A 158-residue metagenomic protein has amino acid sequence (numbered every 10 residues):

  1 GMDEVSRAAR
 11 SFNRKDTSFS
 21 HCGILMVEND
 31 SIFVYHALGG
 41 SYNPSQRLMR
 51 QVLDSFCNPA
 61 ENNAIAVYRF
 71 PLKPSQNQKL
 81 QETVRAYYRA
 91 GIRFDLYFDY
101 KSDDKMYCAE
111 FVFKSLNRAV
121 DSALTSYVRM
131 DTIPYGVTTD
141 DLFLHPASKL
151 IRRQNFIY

Functional and structural regions predicted by a protein language model:
M2-A66, R93-M106: Glycine-rich catalytic cores of cysteine/serine-nucleophile enzymes that process amide/ester linkages in cell-envelope
S20, N77-Q81, A109, F113: Extracytoplasmic/secreted envelope proteins and their assembly/folding machinery, especially bacterial periplasmic
V27, R85, R89, F113-D121: Sec-exported extracytoplasmic/periplasmic mature domains
S41, P74, D131: Residue-level detector of flexible, active-site-proximal loop/helix-junction positions within diverse enzyme catalytic
S45, P74-T83, T138-L150: Short secondary-structure transition/capping segments
R50-C57, Y87-I92, H145-Y158: A short, terminal or domain-edge coil/loop segment
L53-A64, F70-I92: A structural motif
L96-Y158: Activation targets extended, charge/polar-rich intrinsically disordered C-terminal tails
